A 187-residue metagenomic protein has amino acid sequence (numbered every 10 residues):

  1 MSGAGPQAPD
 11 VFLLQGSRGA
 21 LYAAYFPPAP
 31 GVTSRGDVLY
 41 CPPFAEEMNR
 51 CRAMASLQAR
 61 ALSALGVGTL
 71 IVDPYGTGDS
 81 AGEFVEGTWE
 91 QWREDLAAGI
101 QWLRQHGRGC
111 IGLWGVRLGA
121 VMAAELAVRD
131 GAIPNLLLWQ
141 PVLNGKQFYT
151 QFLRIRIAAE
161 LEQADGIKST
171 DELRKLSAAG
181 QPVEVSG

Functional and structural regions predicted by a protein language model:
M1-G31: An N-terminal hydrophobic leader/cap segment in hydrolases
R18, F26-D73: Short, surface-exposed "cap/lid" segments of acyl-processing enzymes
G36-L39, G112, N135: Structural motif
A45, P74-D79, L143: Alpha/beta-hydrolase active-site loop signature
T77-C110: Catalytic nucleophile-loop/oxyanion-hole region of alpha/beta-hydrolase and closely related hydrolase-like folds
W114-A123, Q140: Gly/Ala-rich beta-loop-alpha elbow adjacent to hydrolase catalytic centers
E125-R129: Active-site signature of alpha/beta-hydrolase-fold catalytic machinery across serine- and Asp/Cys-nucleophile hydrolases
A132-G187: The alpha/beta-hydrolase serine catalytic core
